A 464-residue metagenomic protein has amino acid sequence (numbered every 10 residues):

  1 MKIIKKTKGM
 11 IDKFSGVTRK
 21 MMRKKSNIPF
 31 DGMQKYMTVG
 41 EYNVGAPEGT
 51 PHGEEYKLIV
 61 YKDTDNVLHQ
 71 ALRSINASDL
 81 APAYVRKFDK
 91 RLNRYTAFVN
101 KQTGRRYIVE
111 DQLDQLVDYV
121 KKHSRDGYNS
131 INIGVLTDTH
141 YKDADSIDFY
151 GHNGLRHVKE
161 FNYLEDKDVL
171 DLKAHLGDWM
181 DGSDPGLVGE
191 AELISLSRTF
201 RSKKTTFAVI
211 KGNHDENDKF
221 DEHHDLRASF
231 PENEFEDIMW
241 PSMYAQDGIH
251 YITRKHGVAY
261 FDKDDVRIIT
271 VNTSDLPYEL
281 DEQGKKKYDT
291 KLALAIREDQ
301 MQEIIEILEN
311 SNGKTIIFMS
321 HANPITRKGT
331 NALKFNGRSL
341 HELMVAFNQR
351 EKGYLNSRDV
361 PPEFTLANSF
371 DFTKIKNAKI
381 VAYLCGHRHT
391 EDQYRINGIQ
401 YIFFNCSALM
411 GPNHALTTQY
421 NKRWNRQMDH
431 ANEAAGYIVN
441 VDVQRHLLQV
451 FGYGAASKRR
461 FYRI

Functional and structural regions predicted by a protein language model:
G9-P82: Glycine-rich, flexible loop motifs
R91, V99-E190: N-terminal active-site segment of His-dependent metallophosphoesterases
Q112-V120, D184-E303, E342, Q349-R350 (+6 more regions): Extended active-site neighborhood of metal-dependent phosphoesterases/phosphodiesterases
N129-N132, D168-K173, S202-A208, D264-R267 (+3 more regions): Loop/turn elements at helix/coil->beta-strand transitions in domains of secreted/extracellular proteins
V135-T137, K173-D178, F207-N213, I317-H321 (+3 more regions): Active-site neighborhood of phospho(di)ester-bond hydrolases with catalytic His/Asp-centered motifs
T139-K142, W179-G182, N213-D218, T273-P277 (+4 more regions): Solvent-exposed loop/turn segments at secondary-structure junctions within structured extracellular/periplasmic domains
E190, Y278-M301, E309-V381: Active-site-proximal segments of metal-dependent phosphoesterases and phosphodiesterases across multiple
E433, N440-I464: Acidic, His/Gly-rich catalytic cores of divalent-metal-dependent hydrolytic chemistry
